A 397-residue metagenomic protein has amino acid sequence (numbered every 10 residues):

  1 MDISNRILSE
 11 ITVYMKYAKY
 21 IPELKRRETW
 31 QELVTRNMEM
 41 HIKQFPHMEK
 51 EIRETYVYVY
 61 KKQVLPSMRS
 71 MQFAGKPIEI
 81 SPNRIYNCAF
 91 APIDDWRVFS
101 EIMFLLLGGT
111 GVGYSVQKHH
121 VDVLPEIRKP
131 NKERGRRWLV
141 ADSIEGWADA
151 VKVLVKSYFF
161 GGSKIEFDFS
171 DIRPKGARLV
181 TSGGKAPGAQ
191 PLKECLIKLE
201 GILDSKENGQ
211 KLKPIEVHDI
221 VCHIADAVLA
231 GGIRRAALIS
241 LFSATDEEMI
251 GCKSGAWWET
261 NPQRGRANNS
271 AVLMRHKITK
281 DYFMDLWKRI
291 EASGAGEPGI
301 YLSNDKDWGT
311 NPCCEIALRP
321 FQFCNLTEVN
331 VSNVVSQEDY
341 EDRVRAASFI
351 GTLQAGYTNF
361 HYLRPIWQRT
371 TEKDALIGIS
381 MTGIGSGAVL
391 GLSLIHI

Functional and structural regions predicted by a protein language model:
M1-I395: Extended catalytic cores of very large enzyme megasubunits
